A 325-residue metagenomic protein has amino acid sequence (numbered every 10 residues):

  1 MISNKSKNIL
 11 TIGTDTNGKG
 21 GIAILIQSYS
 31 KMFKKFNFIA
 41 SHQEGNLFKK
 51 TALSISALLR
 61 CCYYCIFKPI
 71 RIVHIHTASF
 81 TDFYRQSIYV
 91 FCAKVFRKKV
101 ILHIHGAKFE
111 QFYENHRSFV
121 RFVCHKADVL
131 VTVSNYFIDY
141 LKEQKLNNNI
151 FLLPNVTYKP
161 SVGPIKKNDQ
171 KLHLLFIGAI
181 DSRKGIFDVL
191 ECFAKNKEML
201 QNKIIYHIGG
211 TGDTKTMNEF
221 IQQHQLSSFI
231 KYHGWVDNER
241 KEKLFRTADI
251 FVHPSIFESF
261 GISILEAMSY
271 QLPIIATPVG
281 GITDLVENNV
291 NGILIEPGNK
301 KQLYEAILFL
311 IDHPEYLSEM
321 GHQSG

Functional and structural regions predicted by a protein language model:
L10-I12, T157, K166-F193, H207-G209: Conserved donor-binding/catalytic core segment of Leloir-type glycosyltransferases
A23-Q27, L172, A179-K195, K215-N218 (+2 more regions): A conserved mid-protein helix/loop that constitutes part of the nucleotide-sugar donor-binding site
H125-G163: Donor nucleotide-sugar binding/catalytic pocket of nucleotide-sugar-dependent glycosyltransferases
N218-V236: Nucleotide-activated donor-binding/catalytic signature segment of Leloir-type glycosyltransferases, i.e., the conserved
I256: Aromatic "clamp/platform" in nucleotide-sugar-dependent glycosyltransferases that forms part of the donor/acceptor
P273-A276, V286: Short hydrophobic beta-strand element within catalytic cores of glycosyltransferases and related nucleotide-activated
N288-N289, I293-K300, F309-P314: Conserved acidic donor-binding segment of nucleotide-sugar-dependent glycosyltransferases
Q302, F309, Y316-G325: A short, well-ordered alpha-helix in the C-terminal region of glycosyltransferases
